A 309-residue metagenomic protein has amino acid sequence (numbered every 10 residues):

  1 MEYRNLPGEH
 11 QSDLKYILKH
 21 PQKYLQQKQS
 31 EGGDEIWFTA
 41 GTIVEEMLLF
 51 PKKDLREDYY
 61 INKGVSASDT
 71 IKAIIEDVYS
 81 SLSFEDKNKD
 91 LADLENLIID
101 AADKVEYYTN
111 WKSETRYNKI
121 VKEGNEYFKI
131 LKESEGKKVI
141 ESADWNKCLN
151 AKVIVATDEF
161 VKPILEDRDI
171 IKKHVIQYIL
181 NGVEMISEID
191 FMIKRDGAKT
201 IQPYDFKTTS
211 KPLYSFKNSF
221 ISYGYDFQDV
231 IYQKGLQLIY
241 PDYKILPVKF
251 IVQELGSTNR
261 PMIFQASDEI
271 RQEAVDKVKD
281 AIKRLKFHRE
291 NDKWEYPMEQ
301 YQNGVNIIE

Functional and structural regions predicted by a protein language model:
M1-I186: Metal-dependent nuclease catalytic cores that hydrolyze phosphodiester bonds in DNA/RNA, characterized by
Q22-L25, T208-P212, G256-R260: Short acidic (Asp/Glu) and glycine-rich catalytic loops that position anionic groups and cofactors
V44-E45, F191, V278: A residue-level signal for conserved active-site and pocket-lining positions in enzyme catalytic cores
L48-K53, T208-K211, Q237-P241, K286: Hydrophobic/aromatic-lined pockets within catalytic cores
L49, Q202-F206, P247-V252: A structural signal for short, well-ordered beta-strand segments and their strand-loop junctions that often border
S83-N88, I221-D226, I231-E309: Metal-dependent nuclease catalytic regions and adjoining charged, substrate-binding loops involved in nucleic-acid end
V161-E166, I193-I201, Q237-L246: Secondary-structure boundary elements
D169, K173-D226: Non-catalytic protein-protein interaction segments used by genome-maintenance enzymes to assemble and couple activities
